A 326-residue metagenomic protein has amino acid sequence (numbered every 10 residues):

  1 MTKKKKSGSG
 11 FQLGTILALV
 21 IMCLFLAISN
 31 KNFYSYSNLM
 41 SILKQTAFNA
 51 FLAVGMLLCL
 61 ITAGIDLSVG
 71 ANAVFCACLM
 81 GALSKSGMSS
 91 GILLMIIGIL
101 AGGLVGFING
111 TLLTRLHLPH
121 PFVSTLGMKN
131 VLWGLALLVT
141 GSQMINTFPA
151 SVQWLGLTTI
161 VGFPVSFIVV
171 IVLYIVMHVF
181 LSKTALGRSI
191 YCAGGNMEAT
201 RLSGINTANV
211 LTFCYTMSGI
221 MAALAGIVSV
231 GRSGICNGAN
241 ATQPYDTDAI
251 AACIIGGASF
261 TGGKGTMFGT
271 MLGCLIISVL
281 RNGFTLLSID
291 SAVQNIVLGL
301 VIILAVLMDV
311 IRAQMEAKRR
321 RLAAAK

Functional and structural regions predicted by a protein language model:
M1-V20, L24, L202-N209, N282-K326: Cytosolic-side transmembrane-helix boundaries in multi-pass membrane proteins
Q12-L17, I42, A50, A71-F75 (+8 more regions): Hydrophobic alpha-helical transmembrane segments
T15-A27, M56, K129-A136, V169-V179 (+4 more regions): Hydrophobic core segments of alpha-helical transmembrane domains in multi-pass membrane transport and ion-translocation
L24-S29, Y36-M88, L112-H117, G257-M267 (+1 more regions): Single transmembrane alpha-helix segments in multi-pass membrane proteins
M88-K129, L272-G273: Alpha-helical transmembrane segments within multi-pass membrane transporters and channels
S90-G98, L104-N109, V161-N237: Helix-loop-helix "hairpin" substructures at the membrane interface of multi-pass membrane proteins
P121-K183, V210-F213, R232-T242, R320-K326: Transmembrane helix-bundle core of multi-pass membrane transporters and related energy-transducing complexes
A222, N237-L298: Transmembrane alpha-helical segments in multi-pass inner-membrane proteins
